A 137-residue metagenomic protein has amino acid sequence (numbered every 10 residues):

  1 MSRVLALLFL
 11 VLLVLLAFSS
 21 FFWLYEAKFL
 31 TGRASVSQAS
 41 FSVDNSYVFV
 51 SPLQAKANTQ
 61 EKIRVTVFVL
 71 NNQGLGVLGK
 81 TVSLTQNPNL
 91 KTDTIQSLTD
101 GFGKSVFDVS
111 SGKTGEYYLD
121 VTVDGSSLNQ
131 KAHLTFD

Functional and structural regions predicted by a protein language model:
M1-D137: The feature marks long extracellular or luminal low-complexity segments
